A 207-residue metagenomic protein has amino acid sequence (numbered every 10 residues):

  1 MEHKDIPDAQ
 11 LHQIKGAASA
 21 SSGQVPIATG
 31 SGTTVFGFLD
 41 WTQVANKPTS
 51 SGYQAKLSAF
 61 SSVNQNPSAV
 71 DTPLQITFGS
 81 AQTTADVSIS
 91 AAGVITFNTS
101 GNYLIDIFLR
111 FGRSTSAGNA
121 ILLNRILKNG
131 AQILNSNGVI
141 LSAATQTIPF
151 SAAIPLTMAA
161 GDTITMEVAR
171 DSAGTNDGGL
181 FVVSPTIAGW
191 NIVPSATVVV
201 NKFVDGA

Functional and structural regions predicted by a protein language model:
L11-S22: Disulfide-braced loops of extracellular cysteine-rich modules
V25-A28: Small-residue hinge/turn detector
T33-G37: Short, disulfide-bonded extracellular cysteine-rich repeat modules
F38-K47: Short acidic, low-complexity intrinsically disordered linear motifs used for protein-protein interactions
G52-A207: Extracellular jelly-roll beta-sandwich "head" domains, especially the C-terminal globular C1q domain
